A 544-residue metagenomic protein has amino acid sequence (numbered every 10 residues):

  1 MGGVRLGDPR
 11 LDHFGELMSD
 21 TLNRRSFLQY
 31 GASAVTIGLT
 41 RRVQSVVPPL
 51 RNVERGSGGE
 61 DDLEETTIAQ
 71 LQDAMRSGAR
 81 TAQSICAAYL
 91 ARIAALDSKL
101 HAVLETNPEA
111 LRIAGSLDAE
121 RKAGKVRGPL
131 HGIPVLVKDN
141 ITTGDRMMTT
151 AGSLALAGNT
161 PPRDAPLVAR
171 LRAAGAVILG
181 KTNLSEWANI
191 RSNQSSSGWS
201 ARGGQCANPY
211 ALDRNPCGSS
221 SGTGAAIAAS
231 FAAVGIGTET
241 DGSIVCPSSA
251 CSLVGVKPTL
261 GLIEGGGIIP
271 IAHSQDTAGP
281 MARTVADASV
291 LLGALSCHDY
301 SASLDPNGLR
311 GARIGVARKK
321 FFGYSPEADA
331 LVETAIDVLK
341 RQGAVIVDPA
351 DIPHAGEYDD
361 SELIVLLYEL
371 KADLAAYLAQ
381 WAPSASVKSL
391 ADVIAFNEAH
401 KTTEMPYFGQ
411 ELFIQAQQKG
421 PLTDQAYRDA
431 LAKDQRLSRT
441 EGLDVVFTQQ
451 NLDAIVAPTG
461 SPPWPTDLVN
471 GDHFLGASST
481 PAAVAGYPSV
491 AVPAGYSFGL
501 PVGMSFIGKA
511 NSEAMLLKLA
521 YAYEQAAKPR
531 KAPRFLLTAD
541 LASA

Functional and structural regions predicted by a protein language model:
R10, L28, A95, A173 (+6 more regions): Structural helix-boundary/capping segments
L11-S116, K122, R318, T334-D337 (+5 more regions): An N-terminal boundary/leader segment
V53, S57-D241, T259, G311 (+5 more regions): Gly/Ser-rich catalytic/binding loops embedded in alpha/beta enzyme cores
C86, G115, A165, P326-D351 (+3 more regions): Acyltransferase
G132-A151, G308-A317, Y368-R439, P493-P501: Short helix-loop capping/hinge segments that flank enzyme active sites or metal/cofactor-binding pockets
A151-S153, C206-L212, S219, I269-T277 (+2 more regions): Flexible glycine/proline-enriched surface loops and loop-helix/loop-strand junctions
R428, Q450, P462-T480: Short, surface-exposed loop/helix-turn segments at secondary-structure junctions that function as lids/hinges flanking
